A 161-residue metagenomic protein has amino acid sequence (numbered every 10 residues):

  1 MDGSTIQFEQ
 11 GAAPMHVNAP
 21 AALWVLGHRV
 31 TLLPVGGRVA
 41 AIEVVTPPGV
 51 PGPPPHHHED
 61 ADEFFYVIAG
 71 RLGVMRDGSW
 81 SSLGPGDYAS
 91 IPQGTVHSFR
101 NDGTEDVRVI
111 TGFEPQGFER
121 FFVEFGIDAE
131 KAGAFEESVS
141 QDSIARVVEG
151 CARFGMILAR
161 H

Functional and structural regions predicted by a protein language model:
D2-Q10, G112-E136: A hydrophobic/aromatic-rich effector-binding and dimerization subdomain of bacterial HTH-type transcriptional regulators
H16, G78-V96: Short acidic-glycine-tyrosine-enriched beta hairpin
A19-P55, A61-D62: A short glycine-rich, His/Asp/Glu-containing loop-to-beta-strand
G37, Q93-E119: Ligand-binding loop in jelly-roll beta-barrel domains
E43-P47, H57-R76, G112-F113: Short, conserved beta-strand element in jelly-roll/cupin
P53-P55, R76-S81: Short beta-strand segments
F64, R71-G73, W80, V96 (+1 more regions): Structural motif
V123-H161: Acidic/histidine-enriched, glycine/proline-rich intrinsically disordered or flexible terminal extensions
